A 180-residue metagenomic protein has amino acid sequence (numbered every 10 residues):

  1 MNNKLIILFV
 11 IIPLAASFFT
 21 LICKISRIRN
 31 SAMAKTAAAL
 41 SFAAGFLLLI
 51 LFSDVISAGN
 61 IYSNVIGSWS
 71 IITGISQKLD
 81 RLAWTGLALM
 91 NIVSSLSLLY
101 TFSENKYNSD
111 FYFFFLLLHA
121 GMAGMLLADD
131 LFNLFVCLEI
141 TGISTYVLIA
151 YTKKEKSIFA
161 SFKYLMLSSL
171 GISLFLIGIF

Functional and structural regions predicted by a protein language model:
M1-L8, L14-F113: Transmembrane helix-loop-helix hairpins at membrane boundaries of multipass inner-membrane proteins
V10, Q77-K78, N91, L118 (+2 more regions): Short conserved micro-motifs on helix faces and helix-strand junctions that flank and scaffold key functional residues
I28, F113-L117, G121-F180: Alpha-helical multi-pass transmembrane bundles of energy-transducing inner-membrane proteins
